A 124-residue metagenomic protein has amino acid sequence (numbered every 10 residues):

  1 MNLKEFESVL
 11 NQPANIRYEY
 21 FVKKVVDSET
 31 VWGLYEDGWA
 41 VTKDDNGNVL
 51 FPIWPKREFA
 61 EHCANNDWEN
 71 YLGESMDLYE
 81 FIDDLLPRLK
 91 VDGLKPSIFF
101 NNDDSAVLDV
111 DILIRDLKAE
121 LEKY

Functional and structural regions predicted by a protein language model:
M1-Y124: Conserved NAD+-utilizing ADP-ribose enzyme module
